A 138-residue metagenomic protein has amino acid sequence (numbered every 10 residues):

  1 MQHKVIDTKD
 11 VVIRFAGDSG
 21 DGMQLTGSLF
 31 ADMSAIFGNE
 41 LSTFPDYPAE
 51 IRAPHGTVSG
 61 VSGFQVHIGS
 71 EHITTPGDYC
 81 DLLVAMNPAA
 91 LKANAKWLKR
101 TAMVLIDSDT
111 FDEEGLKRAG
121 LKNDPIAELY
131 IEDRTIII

Functional and structural regions predicted by a protein language model:
M1-I138: Active-site cofactor/cluster-binding pocket
